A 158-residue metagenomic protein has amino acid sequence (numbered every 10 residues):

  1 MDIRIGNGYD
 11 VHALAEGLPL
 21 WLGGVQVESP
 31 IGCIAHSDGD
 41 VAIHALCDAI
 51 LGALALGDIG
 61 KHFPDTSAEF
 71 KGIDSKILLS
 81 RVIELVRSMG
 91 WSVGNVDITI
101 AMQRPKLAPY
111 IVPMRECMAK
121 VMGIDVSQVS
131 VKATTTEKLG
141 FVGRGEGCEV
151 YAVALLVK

Functional and structural regions predicted by a protein language model:
M1-I3, V157-K158: N-terminal charge/polar-biased segments
D2-V112, M122: RNase III-family endoribonuclease catalytic core
L107, L139-G140: Acidic pyrophosphate-coordinating catalytic loop
R115: Generic structural marker for isolated residues within well-ordered, non-membrane alpha-helices of soluble domains
M118: Glycine-rich, mobile lid/loop segments that gate access to catalytic sites or pores
D125-Q128: Short acidic capping loops at alpha-helix termini that bridge into adjacent secondary structure
V131-T135: Pyridoxal 5′-phosphate
V142-K158: C-terminal edge-of-domain segments
